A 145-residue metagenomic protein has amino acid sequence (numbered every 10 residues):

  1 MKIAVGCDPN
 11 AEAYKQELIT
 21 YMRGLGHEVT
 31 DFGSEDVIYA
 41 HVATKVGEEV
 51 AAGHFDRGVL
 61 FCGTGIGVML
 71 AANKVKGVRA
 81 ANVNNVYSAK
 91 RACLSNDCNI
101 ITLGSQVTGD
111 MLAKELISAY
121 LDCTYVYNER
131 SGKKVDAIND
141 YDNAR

Functional and structural regions predicted by a protein language model:
M1-K2, R23, V46, N143-R145: SAM-dependent methyltransferases
K2, A13, T30-F32: Helix-termini ("caps") and immediately adjacent flexible loops/tails, especially at membrane-solvent interfaces
A4-G6, N10, V86-R145: C-terminal binding/interaction regions
A4-L25: Glycine-rich phosphate/diphosphate-binding loop of Rossmann-like nucleotide-binding domains
E28-Y39: A short beta-strand-loop structural module common to alpha/beta enzyme folds
V46-V83: Helix-adjacent hinge/juxtasegments
